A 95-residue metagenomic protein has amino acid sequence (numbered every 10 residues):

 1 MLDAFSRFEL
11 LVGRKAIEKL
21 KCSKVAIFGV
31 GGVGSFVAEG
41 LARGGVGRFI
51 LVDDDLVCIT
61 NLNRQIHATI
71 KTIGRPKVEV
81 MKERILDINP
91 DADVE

Functional and structural regions predicted by a protein language model:
M1-A26: N-terminal charged helix/coil linker that caps or initiates catalytic domains
F28-G29, V52: Conserved N-terminal Rossmann-fold NAD(P)-binding element of oxidoreductases
V33: Hydrophobic/small residue at the entry helix of a nucleotide-binding pocket
L41: Aromatic pocket-lining residues of Rossmann-like dinucleotide-binding sites
V46-A92: Glycine-rich phosphate-binding loop and adjoining beta1-alpha1-beta2 segment of Rossmann-like nucleotide-binding folds
E95: General small-molecule cofactor/ligand-binding pocket signal
